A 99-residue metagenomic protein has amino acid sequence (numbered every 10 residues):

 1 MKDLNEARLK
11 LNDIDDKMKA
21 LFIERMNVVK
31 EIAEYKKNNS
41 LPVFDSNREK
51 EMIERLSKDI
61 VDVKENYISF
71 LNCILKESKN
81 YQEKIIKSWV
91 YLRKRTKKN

Functional and structural regions predicted by a protein language model:
M1-N99: Domain-level signature for soluble enzymes in the chorismate/prephenate branch of the shikimate pathway
